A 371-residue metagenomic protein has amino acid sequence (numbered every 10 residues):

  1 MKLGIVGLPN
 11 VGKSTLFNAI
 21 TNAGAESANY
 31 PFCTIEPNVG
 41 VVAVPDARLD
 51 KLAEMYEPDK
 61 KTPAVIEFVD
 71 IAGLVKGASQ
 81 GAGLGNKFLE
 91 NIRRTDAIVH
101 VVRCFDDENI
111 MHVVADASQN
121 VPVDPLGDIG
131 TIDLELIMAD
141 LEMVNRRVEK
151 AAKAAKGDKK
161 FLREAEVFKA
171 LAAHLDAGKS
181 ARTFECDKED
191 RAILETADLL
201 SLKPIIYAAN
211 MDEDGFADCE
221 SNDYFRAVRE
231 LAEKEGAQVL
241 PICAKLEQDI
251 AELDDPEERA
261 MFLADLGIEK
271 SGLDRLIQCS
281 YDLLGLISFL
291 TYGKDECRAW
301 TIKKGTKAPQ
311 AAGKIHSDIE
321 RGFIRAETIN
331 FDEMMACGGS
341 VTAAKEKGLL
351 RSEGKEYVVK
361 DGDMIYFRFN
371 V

Functional and structural regions predicted by a protein language model:
M1-N120, L126, D133, V144-N145 (+1 more regions): Conserved G1/Walker A P-loop phosphate-binding module
K2-V6, V11, F17, N145 (+3 more regions): C-terminal-of-GTPase-core extension/linker across diverse P-loop GTPases
L74-Q80, S118-V123, G130-L136, A155-K160 (+2 more regions): Flexible beta-alpha connector loops of hexameric P-loop NTPases
L89, T95-I98, V102, L136 (+4 more regions): Long, contiguous hydrophobic alpha-helical segments, chiefly transmembrane helices and signal peptides
